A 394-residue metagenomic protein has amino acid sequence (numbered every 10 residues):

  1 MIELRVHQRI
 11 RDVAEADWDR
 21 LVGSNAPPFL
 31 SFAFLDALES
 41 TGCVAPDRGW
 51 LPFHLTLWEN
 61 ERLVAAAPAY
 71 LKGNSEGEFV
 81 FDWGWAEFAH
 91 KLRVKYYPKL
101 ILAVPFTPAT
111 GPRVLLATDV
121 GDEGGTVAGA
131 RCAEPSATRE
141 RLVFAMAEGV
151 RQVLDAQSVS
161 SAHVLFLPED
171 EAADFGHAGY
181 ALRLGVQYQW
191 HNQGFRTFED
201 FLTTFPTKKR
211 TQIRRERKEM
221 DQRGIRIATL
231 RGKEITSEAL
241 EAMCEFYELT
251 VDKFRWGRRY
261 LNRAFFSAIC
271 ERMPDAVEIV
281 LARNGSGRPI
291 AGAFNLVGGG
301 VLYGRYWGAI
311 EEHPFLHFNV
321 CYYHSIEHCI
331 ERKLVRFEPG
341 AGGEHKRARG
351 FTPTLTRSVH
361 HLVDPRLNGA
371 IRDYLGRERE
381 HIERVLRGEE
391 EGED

Functional and structural regions predicted by a protein language model:
M1-D394: N-acyltransferase acceptor-side catalytic subdomain
